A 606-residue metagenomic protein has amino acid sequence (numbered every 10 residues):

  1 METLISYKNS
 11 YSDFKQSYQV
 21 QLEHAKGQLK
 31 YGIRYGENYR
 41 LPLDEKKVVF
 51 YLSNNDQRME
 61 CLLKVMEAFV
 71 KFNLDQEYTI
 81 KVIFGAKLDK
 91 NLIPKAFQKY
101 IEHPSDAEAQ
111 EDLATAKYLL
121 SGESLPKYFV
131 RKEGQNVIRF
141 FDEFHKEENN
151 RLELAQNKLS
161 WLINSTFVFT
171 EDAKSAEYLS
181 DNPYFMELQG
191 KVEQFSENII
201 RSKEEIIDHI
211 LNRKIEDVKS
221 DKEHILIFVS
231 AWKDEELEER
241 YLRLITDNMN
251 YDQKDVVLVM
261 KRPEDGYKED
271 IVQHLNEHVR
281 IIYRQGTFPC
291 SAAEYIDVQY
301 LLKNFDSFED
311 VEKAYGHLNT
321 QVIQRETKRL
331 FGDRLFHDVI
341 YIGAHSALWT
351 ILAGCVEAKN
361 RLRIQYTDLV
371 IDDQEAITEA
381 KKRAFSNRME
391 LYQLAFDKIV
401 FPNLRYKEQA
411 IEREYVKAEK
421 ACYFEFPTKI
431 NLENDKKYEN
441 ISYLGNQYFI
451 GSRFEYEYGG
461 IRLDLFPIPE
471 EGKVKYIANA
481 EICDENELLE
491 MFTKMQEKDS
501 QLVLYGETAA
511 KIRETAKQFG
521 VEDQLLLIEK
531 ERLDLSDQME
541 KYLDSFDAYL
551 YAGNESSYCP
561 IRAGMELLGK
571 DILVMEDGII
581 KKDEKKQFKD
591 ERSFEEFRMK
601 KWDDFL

Functional and structural regions predicted by a protein language model:
E45-N54, R201, S220-A231, V400 (+4 more regions): Conserved donor-binding/catalytic core segment of Leloir-type glycosyltransferases
N73-V82, D252-L258, E470, L489-L527: A conserved nucleotide-sugar
P94-I101, L275-R284, I450, I512-L533: Nucleotide-activated donor-binding/catalytic signature segment of Leloir-type glycosyltransferases, i.e., the conserved
H103, R151-K158, L162, V298-A347: Conserved nucleotide-sugar donor-binding subdomain of glycosyltransferases
A114-L120, L335-H337, K541-S557, K570: Acidic donor-binding loop of glycosyltransferase active sites
K132-R151, D338, A353-D372, V400: Active-site proximal beta-strand in glycosyltransferases
R151-F167, E326-F331, E379-I399, D544: Membrane-proximal helix-turn-helix segments that form the acceptor-binding/catalytic region of lipid-linked
V168-E187, A395-K420, T428-E455: A short, active-site helix/loop in glycosyltransferases that binds the activated sugar's phosphate group
